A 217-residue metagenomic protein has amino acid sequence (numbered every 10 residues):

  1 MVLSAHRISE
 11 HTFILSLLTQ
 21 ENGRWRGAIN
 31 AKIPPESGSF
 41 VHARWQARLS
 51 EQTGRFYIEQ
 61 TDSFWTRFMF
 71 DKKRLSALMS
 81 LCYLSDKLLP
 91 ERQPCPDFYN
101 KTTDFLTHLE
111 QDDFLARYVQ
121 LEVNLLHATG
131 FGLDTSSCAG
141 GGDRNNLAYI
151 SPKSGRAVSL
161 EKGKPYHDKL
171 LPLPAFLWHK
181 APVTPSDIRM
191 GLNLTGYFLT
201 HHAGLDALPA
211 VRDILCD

Functional and structural regions predicted by a protein language model:
M1-F13, L18-D217: Non-catalytic alpha-helical scaffolds and adjoining flexible linkers that form interface surfaces for assembly
